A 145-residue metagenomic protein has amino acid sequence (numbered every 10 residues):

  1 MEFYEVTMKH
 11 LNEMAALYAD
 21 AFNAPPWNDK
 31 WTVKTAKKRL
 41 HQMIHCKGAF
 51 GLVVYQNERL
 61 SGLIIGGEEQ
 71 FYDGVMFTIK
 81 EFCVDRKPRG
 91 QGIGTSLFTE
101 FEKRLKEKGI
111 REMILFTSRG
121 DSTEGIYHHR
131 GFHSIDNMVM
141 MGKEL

Functional and structural regions predicted by a protein language model:
M1-A16: A short beta-loop-alpha structural element at the N-terminal edge of CoA-dependent acyl/N-acetyltransferase catalytic
Y18, Y127-H128, F132: Conserved active-site tyrosine of GNAT-family acetyltransferases
A19-H41, A49: Conserved GNAT-fold acetyl-CoA-binding loop/helix
V53, R59-E68, T78, C83: Conserved beta-strand in the GNAT
E69-I79, R89, S134-N137: A conserved beta-turn-beta hairpin within the catalytic core of GNAT-like acetyltransferases that forms part
V84, G90-K103, H129: Conserved acetyl-CoA-binding loop-helix of GNAT-fold acetyltransferases
F98, L105-S118: Conserved GNAT acetyl-CoA-binding A-motif
I114-E124, G142-L145: Conserved beta-strand-loop-alpha-helix junction that forms the acyl-donor binding cleft
